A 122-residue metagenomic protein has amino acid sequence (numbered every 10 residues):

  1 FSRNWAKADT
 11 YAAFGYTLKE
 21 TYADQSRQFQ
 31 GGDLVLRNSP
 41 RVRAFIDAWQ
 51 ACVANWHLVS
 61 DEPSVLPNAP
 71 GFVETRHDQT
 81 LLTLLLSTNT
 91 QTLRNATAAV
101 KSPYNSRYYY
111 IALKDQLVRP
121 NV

Functional and structural regions predicted by a protein language model:
F1-V122: Glycosyltransferase catalytic domains, chiefly GT-A lineage
